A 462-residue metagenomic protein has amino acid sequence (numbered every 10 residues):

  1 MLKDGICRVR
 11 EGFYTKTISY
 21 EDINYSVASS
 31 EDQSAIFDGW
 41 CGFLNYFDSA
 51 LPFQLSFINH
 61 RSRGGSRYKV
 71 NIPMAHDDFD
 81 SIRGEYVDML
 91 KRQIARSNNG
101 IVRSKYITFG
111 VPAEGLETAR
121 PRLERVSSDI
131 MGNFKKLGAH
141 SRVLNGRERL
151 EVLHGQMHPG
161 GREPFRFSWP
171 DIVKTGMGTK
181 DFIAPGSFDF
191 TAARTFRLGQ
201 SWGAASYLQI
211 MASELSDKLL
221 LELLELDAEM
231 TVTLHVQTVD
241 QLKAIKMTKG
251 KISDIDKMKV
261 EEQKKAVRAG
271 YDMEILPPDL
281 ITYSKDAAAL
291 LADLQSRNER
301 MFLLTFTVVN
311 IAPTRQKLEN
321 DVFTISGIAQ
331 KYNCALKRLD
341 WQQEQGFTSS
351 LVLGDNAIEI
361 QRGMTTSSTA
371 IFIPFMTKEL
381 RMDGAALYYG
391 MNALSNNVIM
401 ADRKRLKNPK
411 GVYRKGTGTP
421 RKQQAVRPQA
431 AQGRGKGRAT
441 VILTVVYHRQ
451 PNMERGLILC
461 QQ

Functional and structural regions predicted by a protein language model:
M1-T377: Extended, folded cores of ATP/NTP-driven motor/assembly subunits in large transport and secretion machines
Y20-I23, S30-D32, F37-N45, G384-Q461: Glycine-rich phosphate-binding loop of nucleotide-binding enzymes
Q342-N392, K404-N408, R414, G418-R421 (+1 more regions): Loop-rich catalytic cores of soluble enzymes, especially ATP-dependent carboxylate-amine ligases and other
